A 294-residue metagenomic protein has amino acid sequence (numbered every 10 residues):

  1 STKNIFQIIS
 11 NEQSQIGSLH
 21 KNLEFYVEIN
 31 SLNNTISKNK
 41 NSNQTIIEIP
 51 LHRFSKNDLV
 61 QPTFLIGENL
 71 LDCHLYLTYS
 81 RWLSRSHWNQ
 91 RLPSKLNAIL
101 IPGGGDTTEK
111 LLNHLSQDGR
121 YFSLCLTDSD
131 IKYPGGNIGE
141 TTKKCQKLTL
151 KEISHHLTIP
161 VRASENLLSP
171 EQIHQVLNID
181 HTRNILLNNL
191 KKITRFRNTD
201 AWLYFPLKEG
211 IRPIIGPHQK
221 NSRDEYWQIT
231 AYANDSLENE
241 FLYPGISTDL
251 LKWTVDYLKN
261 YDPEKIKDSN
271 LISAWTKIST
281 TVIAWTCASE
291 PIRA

Functional and structural regions predicted by a protein language model:
S1-A294: Acidic, divalent-metal-binding catalytic cores of TOPRIM and closely related two-metal-ion phosphodiester/pyrophosphate
